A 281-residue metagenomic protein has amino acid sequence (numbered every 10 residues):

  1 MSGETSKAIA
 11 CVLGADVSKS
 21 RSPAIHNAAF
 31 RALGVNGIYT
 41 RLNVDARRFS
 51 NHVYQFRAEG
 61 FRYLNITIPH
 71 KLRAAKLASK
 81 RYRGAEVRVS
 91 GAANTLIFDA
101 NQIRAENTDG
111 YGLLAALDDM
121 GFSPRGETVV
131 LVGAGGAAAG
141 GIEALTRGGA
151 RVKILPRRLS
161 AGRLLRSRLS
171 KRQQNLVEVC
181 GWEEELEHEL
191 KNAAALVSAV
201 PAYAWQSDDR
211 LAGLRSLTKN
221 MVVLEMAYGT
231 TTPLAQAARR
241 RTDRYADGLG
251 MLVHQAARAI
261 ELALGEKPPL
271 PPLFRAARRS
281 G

Functional and structural regions predicted by a protein language model:
S2-F122, T230, R241: Phosphate/diphosphate ligand-binding glycine-rich loop within oxidoreductases
K7, R125-T128, K219-N220: Phosphate-coordination loops involved in phosphoryl transfer and adenosine-cofactor binding
G14, A105-G110, L117, G121 (+2 more regions): Glycine-rich adenosine-cofactor-binding loop
D16, R157-S160, A227: Residues in the short beta-alpha loop(s) of Rossmann-like NAD(P)-binding domains
R147-R151, R241-R244: Conserved S-adenosyl-L-methionine
R151-Q173: NAD(P)-binding Rossmann-fold cofactor-contacting core
Q174-Y245: Rossmann-like adenosine-cofactor binding region
V222, M226-G281: Adenosine-phosphate binding glycine-rich loop
